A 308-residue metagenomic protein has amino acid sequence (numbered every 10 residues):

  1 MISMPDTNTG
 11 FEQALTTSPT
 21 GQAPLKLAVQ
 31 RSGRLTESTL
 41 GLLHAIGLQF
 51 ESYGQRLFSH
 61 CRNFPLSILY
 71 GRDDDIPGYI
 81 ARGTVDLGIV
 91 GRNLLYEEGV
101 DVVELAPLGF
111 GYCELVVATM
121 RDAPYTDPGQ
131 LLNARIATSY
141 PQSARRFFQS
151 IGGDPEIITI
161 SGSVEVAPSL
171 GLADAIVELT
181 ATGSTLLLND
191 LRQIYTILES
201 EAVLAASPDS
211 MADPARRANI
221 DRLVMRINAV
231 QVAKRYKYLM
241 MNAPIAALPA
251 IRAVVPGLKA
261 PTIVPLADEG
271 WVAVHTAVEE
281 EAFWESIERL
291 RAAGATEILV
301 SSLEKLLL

Functional and structural regions predicted by a protein language model:
I2-L66, Y70, V90-V103, L108-F110 (+2 more regions): Small-molecule-sensing regulatory modules
P65-T84: Short, structured active-site "lid" loops
